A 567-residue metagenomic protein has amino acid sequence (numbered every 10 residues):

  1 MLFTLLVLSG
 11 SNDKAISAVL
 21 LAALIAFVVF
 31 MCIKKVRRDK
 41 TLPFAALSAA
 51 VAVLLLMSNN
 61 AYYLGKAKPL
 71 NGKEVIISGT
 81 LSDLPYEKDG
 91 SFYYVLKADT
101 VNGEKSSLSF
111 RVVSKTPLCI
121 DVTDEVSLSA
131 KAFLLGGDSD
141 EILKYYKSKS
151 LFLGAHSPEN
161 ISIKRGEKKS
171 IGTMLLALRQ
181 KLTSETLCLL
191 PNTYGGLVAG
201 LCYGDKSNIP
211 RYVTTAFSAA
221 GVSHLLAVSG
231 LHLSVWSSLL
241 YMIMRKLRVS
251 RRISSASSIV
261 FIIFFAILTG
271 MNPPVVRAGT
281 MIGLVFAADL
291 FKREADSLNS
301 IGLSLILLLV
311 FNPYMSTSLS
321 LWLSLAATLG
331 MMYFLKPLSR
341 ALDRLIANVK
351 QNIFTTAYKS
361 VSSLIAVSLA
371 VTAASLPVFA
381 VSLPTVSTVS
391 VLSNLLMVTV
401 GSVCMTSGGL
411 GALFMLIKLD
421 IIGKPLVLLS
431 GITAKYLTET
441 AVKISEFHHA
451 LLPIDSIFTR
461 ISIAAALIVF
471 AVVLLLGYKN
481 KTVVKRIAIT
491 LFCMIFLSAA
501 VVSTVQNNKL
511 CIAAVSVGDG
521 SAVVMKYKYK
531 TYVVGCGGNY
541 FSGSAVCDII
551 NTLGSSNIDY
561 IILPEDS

Functional and structural regions predicted by a protein language model:
M1-K66, V75-S78, I243-L247, I253 (+1 more regions): Transmembrane helix-bundle segments that form internal channels/tunnels in multi-pass membrane proteins, characterized
G72-E87: Structural detector for short beta-strands of small beta-barrel domains
Y86-L96: Short aromatic-glycine-enriched beta-strand elements
E104-C119: Beta-strand/loop nucleic-acid-binding surfaces
K115-S129: Short nucleic-acid-contacting surface segments enriched for D/E, G, S/T with interspersed K/R
S148-M281, F286: Aromatic-rich juxtamembrane segments at the membrane interface
A227-V228, G302, S318, V533-G537 (+1 more regions): Active-site neighborhood of phospho(di)ester-bond hydrolases with catalytic His/Asp-centered motifs
T406-G409, N507-Y560: Conserved beta-strand hairpin/beta-sheet module of binuclear metal-dependent hydrolase folds, prominently
